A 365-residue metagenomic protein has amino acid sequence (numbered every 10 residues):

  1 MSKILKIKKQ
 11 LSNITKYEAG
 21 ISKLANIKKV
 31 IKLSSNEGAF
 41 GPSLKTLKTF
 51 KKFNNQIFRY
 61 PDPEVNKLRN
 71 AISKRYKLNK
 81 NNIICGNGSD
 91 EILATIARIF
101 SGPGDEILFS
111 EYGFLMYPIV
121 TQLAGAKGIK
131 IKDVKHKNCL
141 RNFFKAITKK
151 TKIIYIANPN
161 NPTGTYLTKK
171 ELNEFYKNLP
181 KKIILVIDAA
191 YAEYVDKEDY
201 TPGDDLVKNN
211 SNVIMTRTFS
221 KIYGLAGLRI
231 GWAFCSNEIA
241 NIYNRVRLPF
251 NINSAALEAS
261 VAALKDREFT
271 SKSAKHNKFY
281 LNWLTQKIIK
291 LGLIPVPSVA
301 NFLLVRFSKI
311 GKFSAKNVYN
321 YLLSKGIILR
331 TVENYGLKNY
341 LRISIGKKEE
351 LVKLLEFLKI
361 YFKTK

Functional and structural regions predicted by a protein language model:
M1-R59: N-terminal "arm"/small-domain region of PLP-dependent enzymes with the aminotransferase-like
E64, N212-V296: PLP-dependent aminotransferase class I/II
N66-E106: Phosphate-binding glycine-rich loop
N79-I83, P103-E106, K150, K182 (+3 more regions): Short acidic capping loops at alpha-helix termini that bridge into adjacent secondary structure
I99-I156: PLP-dependent aminotransferase-like
Q122, I129, L140-K149, P162-L185 (+1 more regions): Active-site pre-lysine segment of PLP-dependent enzymes
K170, E174, N317, Y321-K325 (+2 more regions): PLP-dependent enzyme catalytic core of the Aspartate aminotransferase-like
K290-S324, L341, I345: Conserved PLP-binding catalytic core of the aspartate aminotransferase-like
